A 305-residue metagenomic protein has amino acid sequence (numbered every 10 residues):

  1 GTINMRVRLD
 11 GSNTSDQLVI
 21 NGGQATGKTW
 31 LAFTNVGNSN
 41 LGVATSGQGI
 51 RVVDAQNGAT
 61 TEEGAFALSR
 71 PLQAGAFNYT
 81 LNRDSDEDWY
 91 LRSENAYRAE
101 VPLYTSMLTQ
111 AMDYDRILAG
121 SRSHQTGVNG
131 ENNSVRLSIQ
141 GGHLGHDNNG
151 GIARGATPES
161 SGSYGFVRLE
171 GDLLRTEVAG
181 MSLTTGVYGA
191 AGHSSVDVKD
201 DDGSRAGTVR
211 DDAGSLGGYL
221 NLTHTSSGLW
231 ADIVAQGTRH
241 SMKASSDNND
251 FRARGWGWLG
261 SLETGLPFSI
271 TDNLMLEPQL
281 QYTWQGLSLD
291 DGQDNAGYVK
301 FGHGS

Functional and structural regions predicted by a protein language model:
G1-I3, D16, T29, Q48-R51 (+5 more regions): Structural beta-strand/beta-sheet cores of well-ordered domains, especially the beta-sheet scaffolds that support
G1-I50: Extracellular beta-strand/loop-rich repeat segments of large surface/secreted proteins
D10, N21-Q24, L41-A44, A55-G58 (+3 more regions): A general structural signal for short secondary-structure junctions and capping/turn motifs
D10, N38, N57, A96 (+1 more regions): Short, glycine-/Ser/Thr-/acidic-enriched flexible segments
G42-T60, A153-L173, Y298-S305: Short secondary-structure subsegments characteristic of cysteine-rich extracellular domains
N57-R98: Low-complexity acidic/polar repeat-biased segments
E94-Q279, W284-G286, D290-G292: Outer membrane beta-barrel translocator domains of Type V secretion systems
G217, G286, N295, V299-S305: Outer membrane beta-barrel transmembrane domains
